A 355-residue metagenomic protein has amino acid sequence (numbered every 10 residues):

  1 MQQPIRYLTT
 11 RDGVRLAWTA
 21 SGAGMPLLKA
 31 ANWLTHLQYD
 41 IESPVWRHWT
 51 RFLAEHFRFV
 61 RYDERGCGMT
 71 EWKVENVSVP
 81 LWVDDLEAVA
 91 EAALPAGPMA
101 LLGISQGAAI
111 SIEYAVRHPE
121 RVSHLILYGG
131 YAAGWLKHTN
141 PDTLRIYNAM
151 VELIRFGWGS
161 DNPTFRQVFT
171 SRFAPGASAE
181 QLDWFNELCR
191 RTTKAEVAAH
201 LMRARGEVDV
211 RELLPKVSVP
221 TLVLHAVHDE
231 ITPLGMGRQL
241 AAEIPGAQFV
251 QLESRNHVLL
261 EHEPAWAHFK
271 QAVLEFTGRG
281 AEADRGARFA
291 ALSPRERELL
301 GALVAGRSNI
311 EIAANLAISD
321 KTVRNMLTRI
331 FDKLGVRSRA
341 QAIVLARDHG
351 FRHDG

Functional and structural regions predicted by a protein language model:
Y7-E71: Conserved HGGG/HGGXW glycine-rich cap/lid loop of the alpha/beta-hydrolase fold
P80-M99: Conserved acidic catalytic loop of the alpha/beta-hydrolase fold
I112, V116, S123-F156: Flexible "cap/lid" loop of the alpha/beta hydrolase fold
G159-A204, L213: Conserved alpha/beta-hydrolase catalytic His-Asp/Glu region
V217, V223-H225: Short beta-strand/loop motif that positions the catalytic acidic residue of the alpha/beta-hydrolase fold
H228-T232, V258: Acidic catalytic loop of the alpha/beta-hydrolase fold
A247-A287: Catalytic active-site module of serine/aspartate enzymes centered on a nucleophile-bearing elbow/loop
E282-T328, K333, V344, D348-D354: Helix-turn-helix DNA-binding segment
